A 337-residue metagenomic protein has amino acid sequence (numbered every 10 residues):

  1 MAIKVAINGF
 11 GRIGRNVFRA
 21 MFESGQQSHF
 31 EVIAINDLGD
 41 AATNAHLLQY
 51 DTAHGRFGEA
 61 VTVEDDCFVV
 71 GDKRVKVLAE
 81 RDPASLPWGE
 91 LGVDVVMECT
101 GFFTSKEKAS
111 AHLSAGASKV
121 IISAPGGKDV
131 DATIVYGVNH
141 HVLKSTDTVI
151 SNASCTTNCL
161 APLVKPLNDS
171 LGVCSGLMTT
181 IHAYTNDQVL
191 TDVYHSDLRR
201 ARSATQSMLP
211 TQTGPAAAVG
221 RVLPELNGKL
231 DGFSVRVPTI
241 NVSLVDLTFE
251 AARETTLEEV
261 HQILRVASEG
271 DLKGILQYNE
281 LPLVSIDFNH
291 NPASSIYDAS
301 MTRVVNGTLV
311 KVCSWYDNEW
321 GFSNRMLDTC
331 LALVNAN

Functional and structural regions predicted by a protein language model:
M1-A201, D328, A336-N337: N-terminal Rossmann-like NAD(P) cofactor-binding subdomain of oxidoreductases, focused on the glycine-rich
A6-N8, R12-R19, Q27, T62 (+2 more regions): Active-site-lining helix/loop region of Rossmann-like oxidoreductase modules
V32, R74-V75, S175, T205 (+3 more regions): A residue-level signal for beta-strand positions that form part of recognition/binding surfaces within mature
F68, I134-Y136, V149, M208 (+4 more regions): Short clusters of hydrophobic/aromatic residues that line enzyme substrate/ligand-binding pockets
V75-V77, L230, V312: Generic structural signal for residues in well-ordered beta-strands
G232, L244, T248-N337: C-terminal active-site/capping subdomain that shapes the small-molecule cofactor and substrate pocket of enzyme
